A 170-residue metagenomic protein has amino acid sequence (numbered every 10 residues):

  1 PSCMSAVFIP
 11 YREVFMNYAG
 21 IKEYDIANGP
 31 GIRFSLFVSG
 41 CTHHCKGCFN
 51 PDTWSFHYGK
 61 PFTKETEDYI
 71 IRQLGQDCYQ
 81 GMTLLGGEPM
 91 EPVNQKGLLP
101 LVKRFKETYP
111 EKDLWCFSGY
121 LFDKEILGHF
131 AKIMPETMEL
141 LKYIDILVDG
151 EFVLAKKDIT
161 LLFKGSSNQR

Functional and structural regions predicted by a protein language model:
A6-V7, E13-V14: Acidic, Ala/Val/Gly-enriched low-complexity intrinsically disordered segments
F15-Y18, I26, I32, N50-F130 (+2 more regions): Conserved Radical SAM active-site core
I32-F34, S167: Short beta-strand micro-motifs in enzyme catalytic cores
F37-D52: Local cysteine-cluster metal-coordination motifs and their immediate loop/turn environment, predominantly Fe-S cluster
T42, Y120, G150-V153: Short, flexible active-site-adjacent loop segments at beta-strand->alpha-helix junctions, enriched in small/polar
M138-R170: Classical nucleotidyltransferase
